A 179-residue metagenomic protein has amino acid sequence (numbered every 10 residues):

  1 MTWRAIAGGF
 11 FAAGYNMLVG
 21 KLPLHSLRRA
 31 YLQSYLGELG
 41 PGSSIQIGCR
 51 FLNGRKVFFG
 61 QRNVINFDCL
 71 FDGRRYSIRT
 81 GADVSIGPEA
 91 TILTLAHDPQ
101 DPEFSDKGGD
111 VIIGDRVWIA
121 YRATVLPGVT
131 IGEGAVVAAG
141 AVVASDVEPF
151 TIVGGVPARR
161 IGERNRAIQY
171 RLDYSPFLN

Functional and structural regions predicted by a protein language model:
M1-G42: A transmembrane-helix-recognition feature enriched in membrane-embedded lipid enzymes and envelope glyco-/phospholipid
L18, L22-S26, C49-F59, V64-T130 (+2 more regions): Flexible, glycine/small-residue-enriched loop-and-beta-strand segment within the central core of proteins
V64, W118, V136, V142 (+1 more regions): Short-chain dehydrogenase/reductase
Y121-S145: Beta-rich strand-turn-strand
S145, G154, R160: HATPase_c (GHKL) ATP-binding subdomain of two-component histidine kinases
Y174-N179: Leloir-type glycosyltransferase catalytic cores
